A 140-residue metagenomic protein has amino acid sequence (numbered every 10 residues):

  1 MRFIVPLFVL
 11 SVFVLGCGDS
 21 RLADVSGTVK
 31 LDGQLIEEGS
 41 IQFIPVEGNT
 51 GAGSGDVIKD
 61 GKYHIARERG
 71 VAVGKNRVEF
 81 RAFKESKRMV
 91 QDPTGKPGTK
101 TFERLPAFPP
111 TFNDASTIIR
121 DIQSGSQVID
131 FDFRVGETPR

Functional and structural regions predicted by a protein language model:
R2-R140: Glycine/proline-rich low-complexity segments that form flexible loops, beta-turns, and polyproline
